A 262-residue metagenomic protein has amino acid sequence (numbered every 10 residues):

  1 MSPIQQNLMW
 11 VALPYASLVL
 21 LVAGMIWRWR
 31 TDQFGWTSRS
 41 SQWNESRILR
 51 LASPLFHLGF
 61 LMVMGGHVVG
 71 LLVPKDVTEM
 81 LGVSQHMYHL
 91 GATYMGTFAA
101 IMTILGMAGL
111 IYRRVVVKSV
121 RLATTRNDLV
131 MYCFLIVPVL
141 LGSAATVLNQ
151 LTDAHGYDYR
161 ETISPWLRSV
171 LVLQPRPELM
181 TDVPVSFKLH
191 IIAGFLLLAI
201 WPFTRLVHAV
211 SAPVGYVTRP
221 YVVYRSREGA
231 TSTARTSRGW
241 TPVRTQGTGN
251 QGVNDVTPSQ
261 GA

Functional and structural regions predicted by a protein language model:
M1, W36-S41, V214-A262: Extramembrane terminal tails and long inter-domain/linker segments of multi-pass membrane proteins
M1-M9: Short, strongly hydrophobic alpha-helical membrane anchors
A12-L21, M25-W27, S38-T204, H208-Y224: Membrane-embedded alpha-helical bundles of multi-pass integral membrane proteins
W29-Q33: N-terminal alpha-helical transmembrane segments of multi-pass membrane transport and channel/translocase proteins
